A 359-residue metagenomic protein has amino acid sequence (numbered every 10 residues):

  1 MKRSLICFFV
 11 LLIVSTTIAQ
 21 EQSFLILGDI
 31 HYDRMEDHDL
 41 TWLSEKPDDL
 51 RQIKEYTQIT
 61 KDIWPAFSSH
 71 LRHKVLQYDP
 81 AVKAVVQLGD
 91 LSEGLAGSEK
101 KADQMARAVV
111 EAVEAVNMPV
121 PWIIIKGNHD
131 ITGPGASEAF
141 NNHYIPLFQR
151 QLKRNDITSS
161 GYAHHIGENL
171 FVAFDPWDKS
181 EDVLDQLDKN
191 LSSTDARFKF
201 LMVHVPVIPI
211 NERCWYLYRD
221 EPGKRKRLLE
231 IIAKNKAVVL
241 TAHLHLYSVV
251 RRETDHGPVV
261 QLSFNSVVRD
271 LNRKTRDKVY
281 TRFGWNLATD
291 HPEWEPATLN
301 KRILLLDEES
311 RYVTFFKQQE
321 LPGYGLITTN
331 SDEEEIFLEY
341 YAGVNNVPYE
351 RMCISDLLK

Functional and structural regions predicted by a protein language model:
S4-V14: Sec-dependent N-terminal signal peptides
A19-E99: N-terminal active-site segment of His-dependent metallophosphoesterases
Q22-F24, Y32-D39, E181-V183, I210 (+2 more regions): Short, solvent-exposed loop/turn elements at domain surfaces
D29, G89-D90, G127-N128, H204 (+1 more regions): Active-site glycine-centered loops adjacent to acidic/histidine catalytic or metal-binding residues that shape
K46-L50, L95-F198, Y218-E230, L246-E309 (+2 more regions): Extended active-site neighborhood of metal-dependent phosphoesterases/phosphodiesterases
Q87, L95-A106, T254-V259, E334-K359: C-terminal/domain-terminus segments
T194-W215: Short acidic, glycine-rich surface-loop motifs adjacent to enzyme active sites
M202-V207, A237-Y247: Histidine-centered catalytic micro-motifs
